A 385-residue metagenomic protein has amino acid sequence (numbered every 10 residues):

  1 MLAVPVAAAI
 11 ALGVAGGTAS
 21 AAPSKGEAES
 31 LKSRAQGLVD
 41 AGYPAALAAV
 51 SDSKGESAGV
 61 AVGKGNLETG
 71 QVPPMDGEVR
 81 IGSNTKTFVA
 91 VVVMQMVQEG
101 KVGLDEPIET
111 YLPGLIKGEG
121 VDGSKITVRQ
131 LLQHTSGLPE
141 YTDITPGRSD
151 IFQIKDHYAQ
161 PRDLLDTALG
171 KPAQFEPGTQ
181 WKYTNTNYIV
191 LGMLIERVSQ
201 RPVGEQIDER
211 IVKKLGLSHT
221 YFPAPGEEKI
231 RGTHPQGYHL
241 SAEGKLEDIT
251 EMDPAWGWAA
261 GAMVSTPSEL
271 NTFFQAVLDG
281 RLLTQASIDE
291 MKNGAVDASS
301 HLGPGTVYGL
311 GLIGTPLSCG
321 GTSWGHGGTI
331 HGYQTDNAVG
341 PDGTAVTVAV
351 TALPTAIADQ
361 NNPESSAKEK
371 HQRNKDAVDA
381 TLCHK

Functional and structural regions predicted by a protein language model:
M1-A22: Secretory targeting and sorting signals
S20-V60, E251-K385: Catalytic loop of the DD-peptidase/beta-lactamase superfamily, centered on the K-T-G motif and neighboring
E27, L31, I81, T85 (+4 more regions): Hydrophobic (often cysteine-bearing) scaffold residues that line and stabilize catalytic clefts of nucleotide/cofactor
A35, K54, K86-V89, V93 (+7 more regions): Residue-level preference for non-acidic, small/hydrophobic
P44, T69-L131, F175-T184, W258 (+1 more regions): Short active-site loop at a secondary-structure junction that contains or immediately precedes the catalytic residue(s)
G63-G65: Solvent-exposed serine/threonine-rich low-complexity stretches and specific carbohydrate-binding patches
S83, S136, V350-T351: Glycine-rich His-Gly loop
E119-S323, G327: Short, surface-exposed loop or secondary-structure junction motifs that flank catalytic or metal-binding residues
